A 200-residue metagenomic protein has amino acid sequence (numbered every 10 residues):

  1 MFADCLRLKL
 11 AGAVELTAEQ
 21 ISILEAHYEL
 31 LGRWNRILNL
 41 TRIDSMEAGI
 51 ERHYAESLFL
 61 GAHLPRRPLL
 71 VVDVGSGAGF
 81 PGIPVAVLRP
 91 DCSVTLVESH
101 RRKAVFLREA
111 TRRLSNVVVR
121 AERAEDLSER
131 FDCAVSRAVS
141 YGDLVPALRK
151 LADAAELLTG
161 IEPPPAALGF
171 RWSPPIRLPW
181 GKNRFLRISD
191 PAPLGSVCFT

Functional and structural regions predicted by a protein language model:
M1-R67, V72, R102-R113: Class I SAM-dependent transferase core
I37-L40, E47, G77, A121-A124 (+1 more regions): Generic secondary-structure boundary/loop-capping signal
E51, P68-L69, V87, D91 (+1 more regions): Generic secondary-structure boundary signal with a strong preference for alpha-helix termini
S57, I83-P84: Hydrophobic alpha-helical segments in the ANL/AMP-binding
V72-G79: Class I SAM-dependent methyltransferase "Motif I" SAM/SAH-binding loop
F80-G82, R89-T95, S99-T200: S-adenosylmethionine
